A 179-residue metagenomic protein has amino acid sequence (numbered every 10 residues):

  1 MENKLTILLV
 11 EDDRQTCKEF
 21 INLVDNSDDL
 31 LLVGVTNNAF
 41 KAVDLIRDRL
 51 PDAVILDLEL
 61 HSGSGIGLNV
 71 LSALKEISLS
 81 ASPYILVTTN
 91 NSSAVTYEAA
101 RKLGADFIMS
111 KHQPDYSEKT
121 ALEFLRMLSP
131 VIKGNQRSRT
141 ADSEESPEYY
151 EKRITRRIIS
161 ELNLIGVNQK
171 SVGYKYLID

Functional and structural regions predicted by a protein language model:
N3-V24: Conserved acidic segment of CheY-like receiver
R14, D28, N37-K41: Acidic phosphotransfer microenvironment of two-component signaling modules
S27, S117-S143: Receiver (REC) domain switch/output surface
V35-A53, H61: Acidic, metal-coordinating helix/loop segments flanking the phosphotransfer/catalytic sites of two-component signaling
D44, G65-A81: Short amphipathic alpha-helix used as the core "switch/output" element in two-component signaling
L50-D52, S78-Y84: His-Asp phosphorelay/catalytic-motif detector in bacterial-type signaling
S72, A81-A100, I108-S110: A short, hydrophobic beta-strand element within the central beta-sheet of small alpha/beta folds
S143-D179: C-terminal output/effector regions of signal-responsive regulators
